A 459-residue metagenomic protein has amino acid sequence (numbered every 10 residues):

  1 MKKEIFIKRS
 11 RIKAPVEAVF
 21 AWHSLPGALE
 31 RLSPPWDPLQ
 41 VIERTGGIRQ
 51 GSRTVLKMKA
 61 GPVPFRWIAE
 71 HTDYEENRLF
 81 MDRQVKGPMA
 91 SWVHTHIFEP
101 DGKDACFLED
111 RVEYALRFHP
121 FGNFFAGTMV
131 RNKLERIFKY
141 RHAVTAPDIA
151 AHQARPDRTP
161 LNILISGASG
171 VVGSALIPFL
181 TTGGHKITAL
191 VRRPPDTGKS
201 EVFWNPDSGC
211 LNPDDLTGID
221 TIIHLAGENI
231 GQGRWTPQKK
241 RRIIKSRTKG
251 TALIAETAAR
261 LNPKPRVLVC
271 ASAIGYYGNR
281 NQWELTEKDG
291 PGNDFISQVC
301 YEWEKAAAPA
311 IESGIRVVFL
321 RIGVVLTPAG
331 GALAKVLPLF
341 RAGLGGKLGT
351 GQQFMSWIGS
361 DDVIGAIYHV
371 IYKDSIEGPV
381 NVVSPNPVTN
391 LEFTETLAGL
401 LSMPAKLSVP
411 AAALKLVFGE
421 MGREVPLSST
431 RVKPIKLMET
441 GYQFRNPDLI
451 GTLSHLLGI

Functional and structural regions predicted by a protein language model:
M1-R49: Hydrophobic ligand-binding cavity/cleft-lining segments
P160-L161, K373-E420: Mid/C-terminal beta-alpha module of Rossmann-like enzyme folds, strongest in SDR-family dehydrogenases/epimerases
L164-G183: N-terminal Rossmann NAD(P)H-binding glycine-rich loop of SDR-like oxidoreductase domains
K199-L253: NAD(P)H-binding glycine-rich loop region in Rossmannoid oxidoreductase-like domains and their noncatalytic homologs
K240, A252-D294: Conserved Rossmann-fold NAD(P)-dependent oxidoreductase catalytic core, especially the SDR/UDP-sugar
K245, N281-F319: Catalytic helix-loop patch of NAD(P)-dependent Rossmann-fold dehydrogenases
A310-I311, V318-F319, G323-F354, S360 (+1 more regions): NAD(P)-dependent short-chain dehydrogenase/reductase
L337-G346, Q353-V388: Alpha-helical substrate-binding/gating segment
